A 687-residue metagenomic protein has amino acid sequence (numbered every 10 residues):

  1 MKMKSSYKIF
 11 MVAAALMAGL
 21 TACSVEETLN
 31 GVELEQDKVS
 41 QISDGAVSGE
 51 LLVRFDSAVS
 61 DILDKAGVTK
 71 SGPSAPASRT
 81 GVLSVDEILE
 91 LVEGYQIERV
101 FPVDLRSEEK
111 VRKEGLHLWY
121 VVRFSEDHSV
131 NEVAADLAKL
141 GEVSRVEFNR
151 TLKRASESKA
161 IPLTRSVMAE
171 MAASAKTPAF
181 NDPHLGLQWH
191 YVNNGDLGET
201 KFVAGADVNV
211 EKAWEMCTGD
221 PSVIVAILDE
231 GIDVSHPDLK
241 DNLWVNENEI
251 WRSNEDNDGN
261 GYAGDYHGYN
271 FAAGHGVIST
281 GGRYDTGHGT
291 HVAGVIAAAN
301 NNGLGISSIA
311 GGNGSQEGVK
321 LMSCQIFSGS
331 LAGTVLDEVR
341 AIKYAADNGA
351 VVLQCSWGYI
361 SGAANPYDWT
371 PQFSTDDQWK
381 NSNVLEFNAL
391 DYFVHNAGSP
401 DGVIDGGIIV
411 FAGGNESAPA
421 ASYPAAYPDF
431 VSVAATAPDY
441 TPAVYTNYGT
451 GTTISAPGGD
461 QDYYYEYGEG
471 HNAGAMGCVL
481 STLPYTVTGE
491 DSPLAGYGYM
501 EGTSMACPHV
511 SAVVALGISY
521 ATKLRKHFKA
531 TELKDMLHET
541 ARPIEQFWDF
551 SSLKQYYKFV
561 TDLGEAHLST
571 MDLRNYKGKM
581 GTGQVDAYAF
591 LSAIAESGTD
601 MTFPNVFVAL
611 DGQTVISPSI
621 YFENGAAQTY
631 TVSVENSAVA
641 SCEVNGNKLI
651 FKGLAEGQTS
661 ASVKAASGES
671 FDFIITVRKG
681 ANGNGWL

Functional and structural regions predicted by a protein language model:
S24-E27, E215, G219-P221, E230 (+7 more regions): Substrate-binding/access-modulating region of protease and related hydrolase catalytic domains
L29-A169: Inhibitory N-terminal propeptides of secreted protease zymogens
R106-V121, A135-I224, I232-D238, N242 (+2 more regions): Protease zymogen maturation seam
N209, L228-S235, N248-N260, G274 (+8 more regions): Flexible, small-residue-rich helix->loop connector segments that border functional cores
R283, I306, T334, E338 (+6 more regions): Active-site-adjacent substrate-recognition loops and nearby beta-strands within hydrolase catalytic domains
A293-A297, M322-F327, K343, V351 (+2 more regions): Hydrolase catalytic cores
A350-W357, G406-G407, A521-Y621, C642-V644 (+1 more regions): C-terminal subdomain of the subtilisin-like protease fold in secreted/lumenal serine endopeptidases
A595-L687: Extracytoplasmic soluble-region selector
